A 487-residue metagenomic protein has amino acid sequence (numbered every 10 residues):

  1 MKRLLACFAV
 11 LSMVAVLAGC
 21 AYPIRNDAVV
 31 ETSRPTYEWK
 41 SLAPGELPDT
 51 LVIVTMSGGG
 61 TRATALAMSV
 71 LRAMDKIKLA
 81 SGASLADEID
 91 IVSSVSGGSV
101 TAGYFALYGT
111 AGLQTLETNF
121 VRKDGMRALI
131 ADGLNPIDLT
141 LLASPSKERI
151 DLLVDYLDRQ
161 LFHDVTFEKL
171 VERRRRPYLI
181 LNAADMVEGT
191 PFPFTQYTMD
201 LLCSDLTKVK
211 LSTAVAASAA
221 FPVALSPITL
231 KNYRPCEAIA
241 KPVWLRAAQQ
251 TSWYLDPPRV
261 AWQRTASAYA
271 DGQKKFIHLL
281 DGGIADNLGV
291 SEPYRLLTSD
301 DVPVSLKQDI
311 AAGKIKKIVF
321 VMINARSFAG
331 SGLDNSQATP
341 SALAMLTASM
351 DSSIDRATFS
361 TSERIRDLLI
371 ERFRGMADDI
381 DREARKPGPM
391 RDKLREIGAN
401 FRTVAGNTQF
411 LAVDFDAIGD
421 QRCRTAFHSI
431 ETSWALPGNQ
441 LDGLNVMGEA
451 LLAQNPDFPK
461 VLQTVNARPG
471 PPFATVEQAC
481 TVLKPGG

Functional and structural regions predicted by a protein language model:
M1-A9: Bacterial N-terminal signal peptides that target proteins for export
L4-L5, G19-G487: Catalytic domains of lipid- and phosphate-ester/thioester hydrolases
F8-A18: Bacterial N-terminal signal peptides
